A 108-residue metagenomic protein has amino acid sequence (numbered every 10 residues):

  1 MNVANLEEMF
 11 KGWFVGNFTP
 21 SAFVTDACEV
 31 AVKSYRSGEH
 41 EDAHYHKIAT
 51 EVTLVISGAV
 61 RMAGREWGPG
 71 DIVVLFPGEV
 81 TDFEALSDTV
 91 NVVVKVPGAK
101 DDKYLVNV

Functional and structural regions predicted by a protein language model:
M1-V32, D42, V108: A short, N-terminal "cap"/entry segment at the start of jelly-roll beta-barrel domains of the cupin/DSBH fold
S21-V24, E41-K47, A63-R65, E84-A85 (+1 more regions): Short histidine-centered beta-strand/loop micro-motifs that create catalytic or ligand/metal-coordination sites
D26-H46, P69, P77: Conserved short histidine dyad/triad with adjacent acidic residue
Y35, Y45-R61: Short, conserved beta-strand element in jelly-roll/cupin
I48, E66, E79, S87-T89 (+1 more regions): A generic "binding-loop/recognition-motif" signal
V52, S87-N107: A short hydrophobic beta-strand segment most commonly corresponding to one strand of the jelly-roll/cupin
A63-D82, N91: Short acidic-glycine-tyrosine-enriched beta hairpin
